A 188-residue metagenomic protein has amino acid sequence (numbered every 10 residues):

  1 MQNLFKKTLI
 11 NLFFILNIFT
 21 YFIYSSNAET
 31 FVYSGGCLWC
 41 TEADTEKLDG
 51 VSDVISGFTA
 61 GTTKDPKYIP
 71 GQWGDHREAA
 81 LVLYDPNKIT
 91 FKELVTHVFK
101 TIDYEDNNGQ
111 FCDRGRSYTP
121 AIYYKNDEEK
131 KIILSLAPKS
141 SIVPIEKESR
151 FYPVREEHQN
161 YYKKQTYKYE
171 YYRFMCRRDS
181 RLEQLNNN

Functional and structural regions predicted by a protein language model:
M1-K6: N-terminal secretory signal peptides that target proteins for export/translocation
K7-T8, D179: Hydrophobic alpha-helical segments, especially transmembrane helices and their immediate juxtamembrane helical caps
L9-Y21: Bacterial N-terminal signal peptides
Y24-N188: Flexible coil/turn and secondary-structure edge motifs
